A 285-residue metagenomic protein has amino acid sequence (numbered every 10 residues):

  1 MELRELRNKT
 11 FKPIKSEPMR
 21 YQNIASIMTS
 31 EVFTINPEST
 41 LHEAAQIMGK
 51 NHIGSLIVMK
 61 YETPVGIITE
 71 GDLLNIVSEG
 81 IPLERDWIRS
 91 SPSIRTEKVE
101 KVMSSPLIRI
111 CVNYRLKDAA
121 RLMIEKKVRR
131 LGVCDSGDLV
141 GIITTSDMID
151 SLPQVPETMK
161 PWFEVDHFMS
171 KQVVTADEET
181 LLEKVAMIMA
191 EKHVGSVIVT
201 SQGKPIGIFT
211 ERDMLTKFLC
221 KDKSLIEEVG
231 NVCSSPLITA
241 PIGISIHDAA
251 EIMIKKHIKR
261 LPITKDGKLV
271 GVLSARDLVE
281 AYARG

Functional and structural regions predicted by a protein language model:
M1-G285: Tandem CBS (Cystathionine beta-synthase) repeat/Bateman regulatory domains
